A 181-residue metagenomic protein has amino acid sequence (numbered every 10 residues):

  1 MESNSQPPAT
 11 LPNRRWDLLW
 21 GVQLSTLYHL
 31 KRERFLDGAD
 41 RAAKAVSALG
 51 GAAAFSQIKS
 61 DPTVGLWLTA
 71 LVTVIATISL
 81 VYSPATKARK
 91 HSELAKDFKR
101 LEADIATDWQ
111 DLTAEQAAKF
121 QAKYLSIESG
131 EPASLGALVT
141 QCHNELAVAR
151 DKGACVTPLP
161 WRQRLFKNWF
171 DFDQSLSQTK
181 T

Functional and structural regions predicted by a protein language model:
M1-L49, I78-T181: Conserved non-transmembrane functional hotspots
A42-S83: Short hydrophobic alpha-helical transmembrane segments
